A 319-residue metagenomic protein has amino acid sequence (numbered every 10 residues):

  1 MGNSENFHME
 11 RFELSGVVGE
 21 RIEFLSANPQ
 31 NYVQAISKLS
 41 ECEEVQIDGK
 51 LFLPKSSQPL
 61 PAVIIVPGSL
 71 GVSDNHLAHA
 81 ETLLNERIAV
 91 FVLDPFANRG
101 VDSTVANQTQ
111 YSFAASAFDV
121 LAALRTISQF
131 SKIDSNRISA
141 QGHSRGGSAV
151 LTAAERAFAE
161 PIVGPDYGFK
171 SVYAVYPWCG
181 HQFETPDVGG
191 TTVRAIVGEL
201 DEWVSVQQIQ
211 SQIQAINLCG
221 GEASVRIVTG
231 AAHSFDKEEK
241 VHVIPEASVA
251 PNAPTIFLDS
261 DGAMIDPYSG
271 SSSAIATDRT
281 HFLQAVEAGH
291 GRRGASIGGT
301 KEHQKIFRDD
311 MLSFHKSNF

Functional and structural regions predicted by a protein language model:
N3-S57: N-terminal cap/lid segment of alpha/beta-hydrolase-fold proteins
I36-K50, A62-Q129, A288-S296: Serine-hydrolase catalytic machinery in alpha/beta-hydrolase-like enzymes
S37, S112-G190, E202, Q207: Primarily recognizes the serine-hydrolase "nucleophile elbow" in alpha/beta-hydrolase and SGNH/GDSL folds
S69-V72, F96-G100, R145-G147, P177-H181 (+2 more regions): Solvent-exposed loop/turn segments at secondary-structure junctions within structured extracellular/periplasmic domains
Q108-Y111, A157, H242-P245: Short, hinge-like loop/turn segments at secondary-structure boundaries
G189, A195-V197, D201, V228: Short beta-strand/loop motif that positions the catalytic acidic residue of the alpha/beta-hydrolase fold
V204-A215, K240: Short alpha-helix in the alpha/beta-hydrolase fold that links the catalytic acid
L218-A223, T229-F319: Alpha/beta-hydrolase-fold serine-hydrolase catalytic core, especially in secreted/extracellular enzymes
